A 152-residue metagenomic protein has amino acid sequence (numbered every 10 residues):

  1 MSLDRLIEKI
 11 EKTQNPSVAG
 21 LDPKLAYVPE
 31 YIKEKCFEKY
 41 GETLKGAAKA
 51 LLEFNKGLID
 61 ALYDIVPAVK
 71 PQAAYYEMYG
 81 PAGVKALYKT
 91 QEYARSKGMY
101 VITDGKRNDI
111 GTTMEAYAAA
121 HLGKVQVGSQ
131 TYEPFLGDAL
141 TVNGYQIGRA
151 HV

Functional and structural regions predicted by a protein language model:
M1-A61: N-terminal glycine-rich anion-binding loop in soluble enzyme alpha/beta folds
T13-S17, D64-P67, K97-M99, F135-D138: Short, well-ordered coil/turn segments that N-cap beta-strands
A19, A150-V152: Conserved small/polar residues in nucleotide/adenosyl-binding loops
A19, V69, D104, L140: Conserved, mostly hydrophobic/aromatic
A47, P71-G83: Glycine-rich, proline-tolerant flexible connector loops at the mouths of alpha/beta enzymes
A47-L62, T113-Q130: Short, acidic/polar
I59-V66, Y93-S96, H151: Acidic (Asp/Glu)-rich catalytic clusters
G83-T103: Alpha-helix-loop-beta-strand connector modules within alpha/beta enzyme cores
